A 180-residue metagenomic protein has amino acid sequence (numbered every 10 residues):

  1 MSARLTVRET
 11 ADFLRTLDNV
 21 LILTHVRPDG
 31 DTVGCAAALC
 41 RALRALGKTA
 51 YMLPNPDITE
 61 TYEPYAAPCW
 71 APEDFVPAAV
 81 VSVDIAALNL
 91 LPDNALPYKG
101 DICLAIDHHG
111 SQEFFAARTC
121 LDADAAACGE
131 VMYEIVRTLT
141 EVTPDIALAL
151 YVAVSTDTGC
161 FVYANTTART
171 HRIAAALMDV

Functional and structural regions predicted by a protein language model:
S2-V26, A38-R44, E113-V180: A structured phosphate/pyrophosphate-recognition subdomain
L17-A78: Anionic-ligand anchoring segments at beta-strand to alpha-helix junctions in alpha/beta enzyme folds, i.e., glycine
V33-C35, L88, S111, F161: General alpha-helical segment detector with a strong preference for membrane-spanning helices and helix-boundary regions
G47-T49, A95, K99, T138-V142: Short, glycine- and charge-enriched coil/turn segments that flank and shape catalytic ligand pockets
T49-M52, A78-V80, H108-S111, E130-E134: Short, surface-exposed, polar/charged, turn-prone segments marking secondary-structure boundaries
A50-M52, C103, L150: Hydrophobic/aromatic residues located in beta-strands of well-ordered beta-sheets within soluble catalytic
E63-R118: Active-site cofactor/cluster-binding pocket
